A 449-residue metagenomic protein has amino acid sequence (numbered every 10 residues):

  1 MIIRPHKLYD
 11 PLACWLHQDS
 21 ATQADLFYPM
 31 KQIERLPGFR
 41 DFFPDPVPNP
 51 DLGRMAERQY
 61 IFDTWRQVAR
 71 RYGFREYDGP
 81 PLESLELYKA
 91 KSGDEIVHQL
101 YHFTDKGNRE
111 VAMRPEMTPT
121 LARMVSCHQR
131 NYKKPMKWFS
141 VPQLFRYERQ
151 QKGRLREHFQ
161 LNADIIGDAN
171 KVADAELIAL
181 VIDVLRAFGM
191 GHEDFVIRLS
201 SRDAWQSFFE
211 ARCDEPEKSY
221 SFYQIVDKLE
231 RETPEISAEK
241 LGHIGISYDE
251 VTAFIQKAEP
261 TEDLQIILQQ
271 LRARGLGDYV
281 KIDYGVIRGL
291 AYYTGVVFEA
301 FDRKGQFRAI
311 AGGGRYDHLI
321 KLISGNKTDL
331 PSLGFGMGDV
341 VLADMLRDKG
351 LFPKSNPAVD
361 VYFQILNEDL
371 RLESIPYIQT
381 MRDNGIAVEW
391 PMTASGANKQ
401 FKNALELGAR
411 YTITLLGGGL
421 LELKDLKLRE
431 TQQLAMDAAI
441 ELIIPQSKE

Functional and structural regions predicted by a protein language model:
M1-I2: Generic short N-terminal amphipathic or hydrophobic helices
P5-H6: Compositionally biased, intrinsically disordered low-complexity segments enriched in Pro/Arg/Gln/His
Q23-M30, V111, D263, Q269-Q270 (+2 more regions): NTP/phosphate- and nucleic-acid-binding module
Q23-Y279, Y284-Y292, E299-A309, H318-N326 (+2 more regions): Extended, charged alpha-beta segments that form solvent-exposed binding/catalytic grooves in nucleic-acid-handling
